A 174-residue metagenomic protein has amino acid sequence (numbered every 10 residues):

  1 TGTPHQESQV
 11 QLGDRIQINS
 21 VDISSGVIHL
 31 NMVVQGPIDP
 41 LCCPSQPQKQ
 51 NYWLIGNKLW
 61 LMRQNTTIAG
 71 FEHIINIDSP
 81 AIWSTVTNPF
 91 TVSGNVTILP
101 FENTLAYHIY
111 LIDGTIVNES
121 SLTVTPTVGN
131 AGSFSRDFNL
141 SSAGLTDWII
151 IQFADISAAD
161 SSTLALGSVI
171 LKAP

Functional and structural regions predicted by a protein language model:
T1-Q11: Extracellular C-terminal loop/segment signatures of secreted glycoproteins
G2-T3, N31-G36, N88-P89: Short Pro/Gly-enriched beta-strand edge/turn motifs at strand-loop
Q9-I16, R63-F71, T123-T125: Short, solvent-exposed aromatic-acidic interface loops
N19-N76, N95, H108, N139-W148 (+1 more regions): Acidic, small-residue rich beta-repeat scaffolds with periodic aromatic anchors
E72-P174: Ser/Thr-rich low-complexity repeats and stalk/linker segments
